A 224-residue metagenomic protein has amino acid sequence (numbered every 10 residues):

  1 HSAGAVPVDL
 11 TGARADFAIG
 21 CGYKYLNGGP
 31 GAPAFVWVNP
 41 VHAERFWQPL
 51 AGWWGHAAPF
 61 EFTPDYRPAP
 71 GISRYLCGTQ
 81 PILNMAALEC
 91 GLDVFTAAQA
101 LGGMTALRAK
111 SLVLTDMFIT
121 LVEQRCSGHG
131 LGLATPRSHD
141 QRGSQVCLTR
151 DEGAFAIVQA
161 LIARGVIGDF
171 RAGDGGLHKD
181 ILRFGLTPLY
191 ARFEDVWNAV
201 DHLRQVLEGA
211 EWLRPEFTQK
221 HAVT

Functional and structural regions predicted by a protein language model:
H1-N27: Conserved PLP phosphate-binding loop immediately N-terminal to the Schiff-base lysine helix in PLP-dependent enzymes
G4-D9, W37, R192-D195: Active-site core of PLP-dependent enzymes with the aminotransferase class I/II
A13, G29-A32, L177-K179: Short, solvent-exposed loop/turn segments at the edges of secondary structure
G22-L26, V41-H42, G173-G176: Short, acidic/turn-prone active-site loops that include or flank metal/cofactor- and phosphate-binding residues
N27-G31, W37-K110, D116: Active-site C-terminal subdomain of aminotransferase-like
A109-I119, E123-G165, Y190: Conserved PLP-binding catalytic core of the aspartate aminotransferase-like
A160-T224: PLP-dependent enzyme catalytic core of the Aspartate aminotransferase-like
